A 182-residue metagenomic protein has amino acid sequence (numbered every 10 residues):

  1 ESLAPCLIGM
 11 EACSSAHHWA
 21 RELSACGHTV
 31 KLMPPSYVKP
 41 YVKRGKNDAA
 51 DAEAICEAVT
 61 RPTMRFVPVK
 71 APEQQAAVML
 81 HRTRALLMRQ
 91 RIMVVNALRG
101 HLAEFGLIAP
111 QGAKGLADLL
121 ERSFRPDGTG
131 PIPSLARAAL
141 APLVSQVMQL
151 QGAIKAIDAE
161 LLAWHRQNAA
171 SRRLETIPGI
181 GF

Functional and structural regions predicted by a protein language model:
E1-F182: A detector of single, family-specific signature residues that are central to catalytic or substrate-handling motifs
